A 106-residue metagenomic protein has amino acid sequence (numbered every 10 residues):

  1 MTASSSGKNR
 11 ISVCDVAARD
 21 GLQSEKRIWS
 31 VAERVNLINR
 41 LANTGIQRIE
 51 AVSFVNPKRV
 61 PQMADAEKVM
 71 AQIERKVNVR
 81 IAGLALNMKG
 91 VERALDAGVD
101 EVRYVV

Functional and structural regions predicted by a protein language model:
T2-K26, E101-V106: N-terminal small/glycine-rich loop or linker at the start of catalytic domains across soluble metabolic enzymes
K8-I11, G45-Q47, R75-I81, G98-D100: Short, well-ordered coil/turn segments that N-cap beta-strands
C14-V35, N78-M88: Active-site mouth loops of central-metabolism enzymes
D20-E25, V55-P61, G90-V91: Short, small-residue-enriched loops and turns at beta-alpha junctions that line or gate enzyme active sites
N36-V52, D96-G98: Catalytic domains of carbohydrate-active enzymes, especially glycoside hydrolases
Q47-Q72, V106: Glycine-rich, proline-tolerant flexible connector loops at the mouths of alpha/beta enzymes
S53-V55, R80-L86, V105: Catalytic beta/alpha-barrel core
L86-G98: Catalytic cores of alpha/beta
